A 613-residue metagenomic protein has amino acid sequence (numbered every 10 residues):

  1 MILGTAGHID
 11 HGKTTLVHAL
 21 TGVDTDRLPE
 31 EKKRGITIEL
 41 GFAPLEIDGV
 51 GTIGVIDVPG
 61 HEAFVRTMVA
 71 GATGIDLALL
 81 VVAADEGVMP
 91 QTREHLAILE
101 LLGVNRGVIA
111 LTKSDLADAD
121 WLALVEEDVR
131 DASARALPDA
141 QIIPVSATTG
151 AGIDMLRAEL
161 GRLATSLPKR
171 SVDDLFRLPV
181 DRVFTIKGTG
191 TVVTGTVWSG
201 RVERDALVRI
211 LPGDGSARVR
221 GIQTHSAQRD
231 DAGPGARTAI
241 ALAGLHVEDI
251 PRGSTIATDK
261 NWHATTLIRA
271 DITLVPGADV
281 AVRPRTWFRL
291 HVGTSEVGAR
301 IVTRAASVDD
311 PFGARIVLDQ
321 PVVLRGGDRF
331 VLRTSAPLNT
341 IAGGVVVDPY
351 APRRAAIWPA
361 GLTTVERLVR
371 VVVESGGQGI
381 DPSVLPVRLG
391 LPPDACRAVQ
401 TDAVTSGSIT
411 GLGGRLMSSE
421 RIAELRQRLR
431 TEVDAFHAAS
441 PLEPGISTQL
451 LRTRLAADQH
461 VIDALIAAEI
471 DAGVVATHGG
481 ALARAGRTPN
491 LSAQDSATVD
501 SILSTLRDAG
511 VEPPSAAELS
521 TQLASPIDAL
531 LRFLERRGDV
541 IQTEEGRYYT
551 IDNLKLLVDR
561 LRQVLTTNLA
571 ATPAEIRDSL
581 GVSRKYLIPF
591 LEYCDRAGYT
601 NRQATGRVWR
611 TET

Functional and structural regions predicted by a protein language model:
M1-V58, E62: Conserved G1/Walker A P-loop phosphate-binding module
A6-H8, E30, G35-I36, P44-I47 (+16 more regions): Replace "in large, NTP-powered and nucleic-acid-processing enzymes" with "in large, NTP-powered factors and other
D10, L16, G35, D57 (+15 more regions): Residue-level signature of catalytic and energy-coupling elements of molecular machines, predominantly ATP/GTP-dependent
L16-A19, Q91-I98, L124-A132, M155-L163: Alpha-helical scaffold elements adjacent to nucleotide-binding pockets in ATP/GTP-utilizing enzyme cores
T52, V58-A63, T73-L96, E100-L124: Conserved Switch II/interswitch segment of TRAFAC-class P-loop GTPases
H61-E62, D85-M89, V104, K113-D118 (+6 more regions): Conserved nucleotide-binding/hydrolysis micro-motifs of P-loop NTPases
S114, D120, D131-A278: Conserved catalytic-core segments of large NTP-driven translation/proteostasis enzymes
L116-W121, D128-D131, L245-Q542, N553-N601 (+1 more regions): C-terminal effector modules of nucleic-acid-centric enzymes and ribosome-associated factors
